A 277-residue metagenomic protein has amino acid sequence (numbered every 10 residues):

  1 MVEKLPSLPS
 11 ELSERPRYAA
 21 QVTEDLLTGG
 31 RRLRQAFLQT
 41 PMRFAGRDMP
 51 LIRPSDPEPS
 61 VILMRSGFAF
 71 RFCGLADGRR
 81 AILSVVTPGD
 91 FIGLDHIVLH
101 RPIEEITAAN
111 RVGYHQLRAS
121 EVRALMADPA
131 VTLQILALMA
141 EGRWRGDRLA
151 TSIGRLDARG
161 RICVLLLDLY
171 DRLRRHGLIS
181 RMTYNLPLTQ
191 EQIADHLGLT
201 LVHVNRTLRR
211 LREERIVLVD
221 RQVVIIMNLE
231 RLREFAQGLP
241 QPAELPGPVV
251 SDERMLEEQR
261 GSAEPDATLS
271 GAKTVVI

Functional and structural regions predicted by a protein language model:
M1-P50, E58, F91-I92, I97-V98: Cyclic nucleotide-binding regulatory module and flanking cytosolic helices
M1-V22, G142, R161-C163, L245 (+1 more regions): Long cytosolic regulatory regions associated with cyclic-nucleotide signaling
F44, M49-R111: Cyclic nucleotide-binding regulatory domains
V61, V85, Q116, P187 (+1 more regions): Short aromatic/basic micro-patch
S84-W144, R148: Cyclic-nucleotide recognition modules
A130-T200: Polybasic "coupling" helices that flank or enter modular domains
D171-I277: Phosphate-/nucleic-acid-contacting segments
